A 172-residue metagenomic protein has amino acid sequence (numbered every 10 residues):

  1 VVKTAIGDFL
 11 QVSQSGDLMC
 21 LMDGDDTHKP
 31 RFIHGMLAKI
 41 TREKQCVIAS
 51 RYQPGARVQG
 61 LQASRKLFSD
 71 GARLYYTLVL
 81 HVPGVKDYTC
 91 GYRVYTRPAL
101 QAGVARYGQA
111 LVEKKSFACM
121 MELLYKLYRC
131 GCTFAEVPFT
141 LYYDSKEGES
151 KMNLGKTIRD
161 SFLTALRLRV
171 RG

Functional and structural regions predicted by a protein language model:
V1-Q11, L18, P30-E113, S145-M152 (+1 more regions): Acceptor/aglycone-binding surface of glycosyltransferases and processive sugar-polymer synthases
S15-T27: Short beta-strand-to-loop acidic/aromatic patch adjacent to the donor-nucleotide binding site
D23, E43, G131: Conserved functional loop/turn residues at catalytic and ligand-binding sites
G24-D26, A49-Y52, T140: Short, ordered loop/turn segments at secondary-structure junctions
K114-E122: Acidic donor-binding loop at a coil-to-helix junction in glycosyltransferase catalytic cores that engages
L123-Y142: Catalytic donor-sugar/metal-binding loop of nucleotide-sugar-dependent glycosyltransferases
S161-G172: C-terminal, non-catalytic tails of nucleotide-sugar-dependent glycosyltransferases
